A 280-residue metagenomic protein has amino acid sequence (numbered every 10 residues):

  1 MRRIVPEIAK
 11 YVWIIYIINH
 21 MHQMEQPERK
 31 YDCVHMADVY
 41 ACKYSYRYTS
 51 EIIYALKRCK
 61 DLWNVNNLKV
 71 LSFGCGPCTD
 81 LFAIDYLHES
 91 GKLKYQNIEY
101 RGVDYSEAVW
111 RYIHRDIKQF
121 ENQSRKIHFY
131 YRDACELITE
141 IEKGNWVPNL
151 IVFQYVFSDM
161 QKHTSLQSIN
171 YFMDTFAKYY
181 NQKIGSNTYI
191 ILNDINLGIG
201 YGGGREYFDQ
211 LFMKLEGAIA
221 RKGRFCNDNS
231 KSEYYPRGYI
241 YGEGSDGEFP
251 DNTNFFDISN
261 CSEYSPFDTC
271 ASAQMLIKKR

Functional and structural regions predicted by a protein language model:
M1-H22: N-terminal auxiliary segments of SAM/dcSAM-dependent transferases
Q26-W63: Class I SAM-dependent methyltransferase Rossmann-like catalytic core, especially the SAM/SAH-binding loop
N67-G76: Conserved class I S-adenosyl-L-methionine
P77-K94: Conserved SAM-binding loop of SAM-dependent methyltransferases across substrates and taxa, primarily the Class I
I98-R101: Short beta-strand element of Class I
S106: Conserved SAM/SAH-binding beta-strand->alpha-helix loop
R111-N145: S-adenosyl-L-methionine
Y131-R280: Domain-level detector for long C-terminal conserved domains
